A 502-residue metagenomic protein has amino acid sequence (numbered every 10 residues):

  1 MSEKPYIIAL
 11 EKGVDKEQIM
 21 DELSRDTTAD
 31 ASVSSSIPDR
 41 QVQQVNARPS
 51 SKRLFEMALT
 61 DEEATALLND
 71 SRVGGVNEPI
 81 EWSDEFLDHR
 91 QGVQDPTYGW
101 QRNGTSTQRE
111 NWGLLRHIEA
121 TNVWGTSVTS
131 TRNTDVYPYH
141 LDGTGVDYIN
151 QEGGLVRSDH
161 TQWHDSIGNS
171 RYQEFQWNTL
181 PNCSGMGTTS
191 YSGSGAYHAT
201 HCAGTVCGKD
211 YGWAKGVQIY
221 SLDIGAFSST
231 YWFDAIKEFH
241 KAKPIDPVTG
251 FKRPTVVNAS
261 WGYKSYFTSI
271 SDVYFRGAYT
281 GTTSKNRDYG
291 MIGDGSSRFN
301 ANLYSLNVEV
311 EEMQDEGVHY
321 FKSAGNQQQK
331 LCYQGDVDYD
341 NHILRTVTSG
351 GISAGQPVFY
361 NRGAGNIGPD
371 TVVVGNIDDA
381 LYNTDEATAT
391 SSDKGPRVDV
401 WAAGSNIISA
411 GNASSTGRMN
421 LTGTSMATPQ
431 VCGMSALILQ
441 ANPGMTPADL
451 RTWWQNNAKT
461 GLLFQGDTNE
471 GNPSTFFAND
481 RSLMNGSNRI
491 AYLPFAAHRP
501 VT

Functional and structural regions predicted by a protein language model:
M1, A203, Y220-S229, G404-N472: Hydrolase catalytic cores
M1-R90: Inhibitory N-terminal propeptides of secreted protease zymogens
I7-I8, E56, D147-E152, G204 (+7 more regions): Structural recognition of the beta-strand scaffold that forms the well-ordered cores of secreted hydrolase catalytic
I37-V45, L68-V146, R157-T161, N485-R499: Protease zymogen maturation seam
R109-E110, S127-D234, P247-V256, Y266-S269 (+5 more regions): Subtilisin-like serine protease catalytic core
E152-G154, R345-Q440, G444: Extracellular S/T/G-rich loop segment that most often corresponds to the catalytic His/Ser-adjacent loop
S221, K237, D246-S265, S269-I270 (+2 more regions): C-terminal subdomain of the subtilisin-like protease fold in secreted/lumenal serine endopeptidases
I224-I367, N412-P429, T460: Substrate-binding/access-modulating region of protease and related hydrolase catalytic domains
